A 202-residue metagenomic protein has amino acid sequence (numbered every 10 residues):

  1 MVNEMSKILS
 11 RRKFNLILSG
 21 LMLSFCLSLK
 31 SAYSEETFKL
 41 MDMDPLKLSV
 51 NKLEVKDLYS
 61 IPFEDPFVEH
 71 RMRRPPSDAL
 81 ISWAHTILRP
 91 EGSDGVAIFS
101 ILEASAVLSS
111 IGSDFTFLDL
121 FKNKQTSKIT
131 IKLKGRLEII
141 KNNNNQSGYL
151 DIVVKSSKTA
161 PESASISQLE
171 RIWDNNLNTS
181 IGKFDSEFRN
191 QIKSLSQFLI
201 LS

Functional and structural regions predicted by a protein language model:
V2-M22: N-terminal secretory signal peptides and thylakoid transit peptides that target proteins across membranes
L21, L27-S82, L199-S202: A structural "domain/chain start" motif
N51-E64, N142-L169: Short acidic, glycine/tyrosine-flanked loop/strand segments centered on an H-E-D-like triad
V68, M72-P76, L80, S127-I129 (+3 more regions): Extracytoplasmic/periplasmic, Sec-exported soluble proteins
S82-G95: Short, well-structured hydrophobic secondary-structure segments
V96-Y149: Surface-exposed short loop/turn segments
K134-E138, Y149, V154, G182-K193: Surface-exposed interaction patches
A164-S202: C-terminal/domain-edge helix-coil "capping" segments
